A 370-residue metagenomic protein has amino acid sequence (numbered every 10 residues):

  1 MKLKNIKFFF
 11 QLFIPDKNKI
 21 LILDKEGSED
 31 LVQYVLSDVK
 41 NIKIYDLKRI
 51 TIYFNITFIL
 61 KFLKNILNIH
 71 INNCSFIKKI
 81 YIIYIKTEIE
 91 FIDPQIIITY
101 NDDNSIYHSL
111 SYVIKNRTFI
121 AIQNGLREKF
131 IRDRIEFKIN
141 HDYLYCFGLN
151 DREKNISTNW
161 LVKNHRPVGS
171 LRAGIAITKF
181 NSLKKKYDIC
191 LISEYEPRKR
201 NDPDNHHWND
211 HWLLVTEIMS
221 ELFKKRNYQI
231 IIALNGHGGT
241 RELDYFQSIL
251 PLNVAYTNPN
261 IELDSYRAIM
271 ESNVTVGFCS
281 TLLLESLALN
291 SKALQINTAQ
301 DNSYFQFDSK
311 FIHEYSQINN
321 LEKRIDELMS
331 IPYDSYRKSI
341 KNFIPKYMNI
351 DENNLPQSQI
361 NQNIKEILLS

Functional and structural regions predicted by a protein language model:
K2-F13, N18-L36, K40-I175: Active-site and donor-binding regions of nucleotide-sugar-utilizing enzymes
E29-Q33, K78-I83, H206-E221, Q357-N361: Well-ordered, non-membrane alpha-helical segments in soluble/globular domains
L47-I50, N101-D102, N124-G125, S170 (+3 more regions): Short loop/turn segments at strand-loop or loop-helix junctions that form parts of catalytic or ligand-binding pockets
I52-I59, K129-I135, K154-S157, I175-F180 (+4 more regions): Short, charged, surface-exposed secondary-structure boundary motifs
H141, T281-D351: Catalytic binding pocket for nucleotide-activated donors in carbohydrate/polymer assembly enzymes
A173-F246: Conserved catalytic-core segment of nucleotide-activated headgroup transferases in glycan assembly
N235-L289: Donor nucleotide-activated moiety binding/catalytic core segment of transferases that use nucleotide-activated donors
M348-S370: C-terminal alpha-helical cap of glycosyltransferases
